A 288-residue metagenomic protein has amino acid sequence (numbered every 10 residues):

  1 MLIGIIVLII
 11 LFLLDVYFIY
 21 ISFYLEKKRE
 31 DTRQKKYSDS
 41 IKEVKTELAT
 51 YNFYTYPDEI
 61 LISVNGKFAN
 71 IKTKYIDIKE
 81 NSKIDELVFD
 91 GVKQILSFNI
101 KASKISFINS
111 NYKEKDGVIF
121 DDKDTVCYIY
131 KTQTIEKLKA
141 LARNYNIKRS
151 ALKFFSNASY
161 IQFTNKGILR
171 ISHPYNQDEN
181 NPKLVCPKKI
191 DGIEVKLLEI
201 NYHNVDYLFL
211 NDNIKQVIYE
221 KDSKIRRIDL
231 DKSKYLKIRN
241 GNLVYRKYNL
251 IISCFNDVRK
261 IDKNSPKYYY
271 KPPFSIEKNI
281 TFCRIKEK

Functional and structural regions predicted by a protein language model:
M1-I9: Feature marks short, highly hydrophobic, charge-poor N-terminal signal-anchor/signal peptide-like helices that anchor
F12-Y20: Hydrophobic alpha-helical membrane-insertion segments, chiefly the h-region of N-terminal signal peptides
S22-K288: Solvent-exposed loop and capping/linker segments of extracellular ligand-binding repeat ectodomains
